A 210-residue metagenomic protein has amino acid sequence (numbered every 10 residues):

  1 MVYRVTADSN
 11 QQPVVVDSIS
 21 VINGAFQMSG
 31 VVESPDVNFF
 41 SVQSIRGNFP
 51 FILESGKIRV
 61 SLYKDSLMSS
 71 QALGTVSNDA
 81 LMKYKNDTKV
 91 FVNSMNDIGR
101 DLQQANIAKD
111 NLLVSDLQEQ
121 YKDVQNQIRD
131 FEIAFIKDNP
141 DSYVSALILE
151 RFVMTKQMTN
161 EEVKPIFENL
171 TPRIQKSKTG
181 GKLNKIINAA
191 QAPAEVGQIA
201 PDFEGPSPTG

Functional and structural regions predicted by a protein language model:
M1-D130: A non-transmembrane, solvent-exposed segment enriched in polar/low-complexity residues
N96, D141-F152: Amphipathic alpha-helical repeat scaffolds of TPR domains
L102, I136, V153, F167-Q175: A conserved position within tetratricopeptide repeats
Q120, E150-T155: Structural detector for internal amphipathic alpha-helices that build alpha-solenoid repeat scaffolds
Y121-P140, M158-E162: Amphipathic alpha-helical coiled-coil segments
D138-S142, R173-G181: Short solvent-exposed coil/turn linkers within tandem alpha-helical repeat scaffolds
N160-T171, G197-F203: Alpha-helical repeat scaffolds
G181-G210: N-terminal "domain-start" segment that seeds a small globular fold
